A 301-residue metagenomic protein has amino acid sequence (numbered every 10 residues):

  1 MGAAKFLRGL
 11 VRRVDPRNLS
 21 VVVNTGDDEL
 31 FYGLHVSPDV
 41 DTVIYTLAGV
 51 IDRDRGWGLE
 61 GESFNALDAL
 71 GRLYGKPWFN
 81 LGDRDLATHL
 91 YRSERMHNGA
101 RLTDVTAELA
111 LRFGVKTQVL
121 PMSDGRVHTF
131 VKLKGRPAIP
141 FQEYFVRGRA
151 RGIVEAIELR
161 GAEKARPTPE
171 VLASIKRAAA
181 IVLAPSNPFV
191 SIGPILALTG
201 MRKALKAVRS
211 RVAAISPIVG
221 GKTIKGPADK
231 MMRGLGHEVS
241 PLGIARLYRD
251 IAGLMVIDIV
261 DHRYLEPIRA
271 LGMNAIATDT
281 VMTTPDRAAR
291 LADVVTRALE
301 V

Functional and structural regions predicted by a protein language model:
K5-N18: A short, Lys/Arg-enriched amphipathic alpha-helix followed by its capping loop at the start of a domain
D15-R17, V208-V212, M273: A short helix->loop->beta-strand "cap" motif at the edges of active sites that frequently abuts
S20-N24, R211-I218, L254-V260: Short internal beta-strands
N24-L159: Electropositive, gly/pro-rich neighborhoods at or near active sites that engage anionic ligands
D27, V208-K225, T280-T283: Short, flexible loop segments at boundaries between secondary-structure elements
E155-I175: Active-site glycine-rich loop that binds ribose-phosphate moieties when present
I195-R202: Charged helix-capping and loop-helix junction motifs
K225-V301: C-terminal functional extensions of proteins
